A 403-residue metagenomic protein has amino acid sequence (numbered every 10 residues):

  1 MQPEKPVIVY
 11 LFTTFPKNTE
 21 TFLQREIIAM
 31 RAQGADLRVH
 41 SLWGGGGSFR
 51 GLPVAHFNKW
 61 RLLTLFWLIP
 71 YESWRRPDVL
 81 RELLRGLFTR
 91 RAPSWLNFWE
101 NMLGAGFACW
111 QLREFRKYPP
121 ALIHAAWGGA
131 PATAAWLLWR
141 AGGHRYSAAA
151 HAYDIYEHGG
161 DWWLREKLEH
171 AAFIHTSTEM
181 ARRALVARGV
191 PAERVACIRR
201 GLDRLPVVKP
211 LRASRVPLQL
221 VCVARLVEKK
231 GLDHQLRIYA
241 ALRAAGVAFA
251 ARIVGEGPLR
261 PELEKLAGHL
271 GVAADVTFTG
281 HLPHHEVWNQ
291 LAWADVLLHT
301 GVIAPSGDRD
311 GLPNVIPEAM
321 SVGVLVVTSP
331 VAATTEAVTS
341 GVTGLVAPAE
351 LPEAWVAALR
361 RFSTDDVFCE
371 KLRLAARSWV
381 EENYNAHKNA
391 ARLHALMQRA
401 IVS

Functional and structural regions predicted by a protein language model:
M1-L63, R116, E169, F173: N-terminal subdomain of nucleotide-sugar transferases
M180, G201: Carbohydrate-associated surface elements
P206-V207, L211-A240, R252: Conserved donor-binding/catalytic core segment of Leloir-type glycosyltransferases
E264-H285: Nucleotide-activated donor-binding/catalytic signature segment of Leloir-type glycosyltransferases, i.e., the conserved
D275, A354, R361, F368-N383 (+1 more regions): A short, well-ordered alpha-helix in the C-terminal region of glycosyltransferases
A292-G307, V324: Acidic donor-binding loop of glycosyltransferase active sites
I316, S321, L325-T328, V338: Short hydrophobic beta-strand element within catalytic cores of glycosyltransferases and related nucleotide-activated
T339-G341, L345-P352, R361-V367: Conserved acidic donor-binding segment of nucleotide-sugar-dependent glycosyltransferases
